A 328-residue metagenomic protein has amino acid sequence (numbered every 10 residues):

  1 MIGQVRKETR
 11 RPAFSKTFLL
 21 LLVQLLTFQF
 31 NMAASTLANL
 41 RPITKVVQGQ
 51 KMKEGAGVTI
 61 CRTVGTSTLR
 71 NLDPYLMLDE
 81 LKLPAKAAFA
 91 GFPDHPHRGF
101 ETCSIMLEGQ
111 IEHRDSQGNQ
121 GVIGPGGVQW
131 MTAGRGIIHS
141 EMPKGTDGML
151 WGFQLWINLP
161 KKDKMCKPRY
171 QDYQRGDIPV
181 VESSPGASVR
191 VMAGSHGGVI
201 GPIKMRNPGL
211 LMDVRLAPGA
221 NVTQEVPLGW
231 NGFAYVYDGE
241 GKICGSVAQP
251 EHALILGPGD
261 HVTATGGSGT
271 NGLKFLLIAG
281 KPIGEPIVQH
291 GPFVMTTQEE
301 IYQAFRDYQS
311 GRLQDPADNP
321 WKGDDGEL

Functional and structural regions predicted by a protein language model:
I2-V5, R11-L328: Jelly-roll (double-stranded beta-helix
